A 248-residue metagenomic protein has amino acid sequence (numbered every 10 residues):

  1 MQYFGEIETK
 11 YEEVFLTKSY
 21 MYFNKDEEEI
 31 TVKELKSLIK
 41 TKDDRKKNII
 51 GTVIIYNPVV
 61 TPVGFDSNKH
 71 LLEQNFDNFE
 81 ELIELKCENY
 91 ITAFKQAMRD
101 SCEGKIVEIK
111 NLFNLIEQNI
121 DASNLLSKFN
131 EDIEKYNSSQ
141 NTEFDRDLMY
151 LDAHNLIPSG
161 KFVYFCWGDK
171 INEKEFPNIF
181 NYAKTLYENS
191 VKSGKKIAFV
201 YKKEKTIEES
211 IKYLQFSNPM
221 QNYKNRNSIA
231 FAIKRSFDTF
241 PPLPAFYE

Functional and structural regions predicted by a protein language model:
M1-L82, E248: Active-site and ligand/interface coordination hotspots across diverse enzymes and nucleic-acid-associated assemblies
D43-N48, C102, H154-G160: Flexible, charged surface loops at secondary-structure boundaries
I50-I54, I83-K110: Short, well-structured hydrophobic secondary-structure segments
Y56, L112, W167-K170: Short, well-ordered beta-to-alpha junction loops that form the rim of enzyme active sites and present histidine/acidic
T61-L85, N119-N141, K170: Surface-exposed cleft-lining segments at the edges of enzyme active sites
C102-N124: Short connector loops at secondary-structure junctions
S123-E248: Glycine/proline-rich loop-helix segments at beta-alpha junctions forming the active-site rim of enzyme cores
